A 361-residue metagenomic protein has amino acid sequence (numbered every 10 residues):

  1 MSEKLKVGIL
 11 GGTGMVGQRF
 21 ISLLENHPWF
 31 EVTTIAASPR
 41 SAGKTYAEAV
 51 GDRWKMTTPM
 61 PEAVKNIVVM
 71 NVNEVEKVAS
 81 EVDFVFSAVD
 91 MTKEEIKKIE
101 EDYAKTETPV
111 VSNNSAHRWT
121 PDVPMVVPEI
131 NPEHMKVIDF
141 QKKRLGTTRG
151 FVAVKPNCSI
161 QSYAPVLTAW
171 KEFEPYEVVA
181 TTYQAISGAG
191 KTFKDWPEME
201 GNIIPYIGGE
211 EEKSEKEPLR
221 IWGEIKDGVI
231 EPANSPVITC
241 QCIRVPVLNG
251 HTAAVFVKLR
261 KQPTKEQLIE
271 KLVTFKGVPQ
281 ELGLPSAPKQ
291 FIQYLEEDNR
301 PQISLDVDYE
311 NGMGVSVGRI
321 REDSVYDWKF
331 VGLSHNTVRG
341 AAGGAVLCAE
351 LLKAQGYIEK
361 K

Functional and structural regions predicted by a protein language model:
S2-P205, V237, Y309, S316 (+2 more regions): N-terminal Rossmann-like NAD(P) cofactor-binding subdomain of oxidoreductases, focused on the glycine-rich
S187-K361: Charged docking surfaces used in two-component/phosphorelay signaling
